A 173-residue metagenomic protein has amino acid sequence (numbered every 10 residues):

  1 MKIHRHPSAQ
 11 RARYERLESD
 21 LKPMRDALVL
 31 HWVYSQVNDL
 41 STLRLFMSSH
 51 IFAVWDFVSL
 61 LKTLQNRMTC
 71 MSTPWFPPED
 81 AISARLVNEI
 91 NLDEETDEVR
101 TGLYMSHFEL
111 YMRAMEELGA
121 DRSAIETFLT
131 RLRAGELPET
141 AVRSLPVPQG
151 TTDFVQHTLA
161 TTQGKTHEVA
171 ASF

Functional and structural regions predicted by a protein language model:
M1-E15: Basic/polar N-terminal segments that are highly enriched at the extreme N-terminus, encompassing both cleavable
R13-L28, N38-F76, D93-E98, Q149-Q156 (+1 more regions): Alpha-helical bundle segments that constitute or directly flank the non-heme di-iron/ferroxidase center
E79: Active-site cofactor/substrate anionic-group-binding motifs, chiefly glycine- and Lys/Arg-rich phosphate-binding loops
R85-F173: Active-site-proximal alpha-helical scaffolds that flank and shape metal-associated catalytic sites
